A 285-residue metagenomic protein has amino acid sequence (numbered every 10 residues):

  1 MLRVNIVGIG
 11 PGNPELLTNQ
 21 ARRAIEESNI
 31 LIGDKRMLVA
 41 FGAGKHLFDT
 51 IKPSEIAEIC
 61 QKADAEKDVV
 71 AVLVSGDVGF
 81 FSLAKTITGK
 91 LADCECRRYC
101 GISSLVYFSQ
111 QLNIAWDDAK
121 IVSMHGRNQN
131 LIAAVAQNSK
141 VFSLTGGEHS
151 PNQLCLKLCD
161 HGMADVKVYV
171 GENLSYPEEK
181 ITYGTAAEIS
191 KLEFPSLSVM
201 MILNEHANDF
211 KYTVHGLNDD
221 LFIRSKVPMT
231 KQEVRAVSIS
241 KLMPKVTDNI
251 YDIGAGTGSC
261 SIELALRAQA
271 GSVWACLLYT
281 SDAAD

Functional and structural regions predicted by a protein language model:
M1-I102, V106, V273-L277: Class I S-adenosyl-L-methionine
L2-I6, T50, D68-V70, K140-V227: A contiguous loop/helix-start segment that scaffolds small-molecule binding in enzyme catalytic cores
S109-A134, G146: Short, glycine-/small-residue-rich phosphate/pyrophosphate-handling segment
N138, T247, A270: Phosphate-coordination loops involved in phosphoryl transfer and adenosine-cofactor binding
Q232-V246: Conserved alpha-helix/loop element of class I SAM-dependent methyltransferases that forms part of the SAM/SAH-binding
D248-G254: Conserved class I S-adenosyl-L-methionine
S259-A268: Conserved SAM-binding loop of SAM-dependent methyltransferases across substrates and taxa, primarily the Class I
Y279-D285: Conserved small/polar residues in nucleotide/adenosyl-binding loops
